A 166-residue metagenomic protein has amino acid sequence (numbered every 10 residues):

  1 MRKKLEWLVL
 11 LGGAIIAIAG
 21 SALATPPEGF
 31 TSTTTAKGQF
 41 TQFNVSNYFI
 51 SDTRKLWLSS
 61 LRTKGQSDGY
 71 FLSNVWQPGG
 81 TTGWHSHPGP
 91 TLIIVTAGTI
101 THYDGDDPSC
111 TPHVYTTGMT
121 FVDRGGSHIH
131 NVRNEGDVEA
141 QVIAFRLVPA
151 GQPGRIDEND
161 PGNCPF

Functional and structural regions predicted by a protein language model:
M1-V9: Bacterial N-terminal signal peptides that target proteins for export
K4-L5, I18-D68, P112-V114, E158-F166: A short, N-terminal "cap"/entry segment at the start of jelly-roll beta-barrel domains of the cupin/DSBH fold
V9-I18: Bacterial N-terminal signal peptides
K64-P88: Short, surface-exposed binding/anchoring microloops in extracellular/periplasmic proteins
W76, G105-S127: Short acidic-glycine-tyrosine-enriched beta hairpin
T81-G83, T101, M119-R133: Histidine-centered metal-chelating micro-motifs
H87-D107, M119: Glycine- and acidic-residue-biased ligand/ion/polar-headgroup-sensing regions
T116, G125-P153: Ligand-binding loop in jelly-roll beta-barrel domains
